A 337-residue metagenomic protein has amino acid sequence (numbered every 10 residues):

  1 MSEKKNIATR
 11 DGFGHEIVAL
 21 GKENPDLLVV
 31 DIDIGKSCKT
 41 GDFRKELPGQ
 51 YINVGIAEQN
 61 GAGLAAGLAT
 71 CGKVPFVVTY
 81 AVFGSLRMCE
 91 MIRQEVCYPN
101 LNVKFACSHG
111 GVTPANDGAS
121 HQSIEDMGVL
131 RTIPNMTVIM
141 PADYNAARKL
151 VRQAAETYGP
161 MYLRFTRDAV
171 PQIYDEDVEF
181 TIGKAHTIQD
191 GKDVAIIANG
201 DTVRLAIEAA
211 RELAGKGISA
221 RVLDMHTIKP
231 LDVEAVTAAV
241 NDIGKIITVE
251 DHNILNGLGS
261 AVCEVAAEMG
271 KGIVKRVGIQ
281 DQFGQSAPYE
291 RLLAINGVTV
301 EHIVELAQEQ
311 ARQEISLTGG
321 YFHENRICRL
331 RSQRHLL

Functional and structural regions predicted by a protein language model:
M1-R164, A169, E179, H302 (+1 more regions): Thiamine diphosphate
R10-G12, E23-D26, D31-K45, P114-A115 (+1 more regions): Thiamine diphosphate
